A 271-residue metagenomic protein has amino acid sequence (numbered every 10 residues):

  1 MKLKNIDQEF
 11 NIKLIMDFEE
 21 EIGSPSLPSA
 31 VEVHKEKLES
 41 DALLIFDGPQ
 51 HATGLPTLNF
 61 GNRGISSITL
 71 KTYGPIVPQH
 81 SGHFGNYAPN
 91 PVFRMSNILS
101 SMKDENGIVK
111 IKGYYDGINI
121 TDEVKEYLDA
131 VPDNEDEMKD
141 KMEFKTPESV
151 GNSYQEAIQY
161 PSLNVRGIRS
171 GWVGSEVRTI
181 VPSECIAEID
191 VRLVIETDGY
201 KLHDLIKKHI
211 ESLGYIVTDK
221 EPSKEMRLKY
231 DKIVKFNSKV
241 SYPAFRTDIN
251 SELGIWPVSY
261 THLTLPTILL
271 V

Functional and structural regions predicted by a protein language model:
M1-E19, I68-T69, G85-E105, I189: Alpha-helical metal-binding/catalytic segments enriched in His/Glu/Asp
M1-G61: Acidic/histidine-rich catalytic neighborhood of metal-dependent amide-processing enzymes
K35-E36, F60, S81-W172, I180 (+1 more regions): Acidic-enriched catalytic cores of C-N bond-cleaving enzymes acting on peptides and small amides
N59-Y73: Flexible glycine/proline-rich, aromatic-decorated loop/lid segments
I76-P78, F84, D190-G199, Y242: A generic structural motif
R178, I186-K207, L213, R246-G254: C-terminal substrate/ligand-recognition segments
V191-R192, S223-I249: A short beta-alpha structural unit
T261-T267: Conserved small/polar residues in nucleotide/adenosyl-binding loops
